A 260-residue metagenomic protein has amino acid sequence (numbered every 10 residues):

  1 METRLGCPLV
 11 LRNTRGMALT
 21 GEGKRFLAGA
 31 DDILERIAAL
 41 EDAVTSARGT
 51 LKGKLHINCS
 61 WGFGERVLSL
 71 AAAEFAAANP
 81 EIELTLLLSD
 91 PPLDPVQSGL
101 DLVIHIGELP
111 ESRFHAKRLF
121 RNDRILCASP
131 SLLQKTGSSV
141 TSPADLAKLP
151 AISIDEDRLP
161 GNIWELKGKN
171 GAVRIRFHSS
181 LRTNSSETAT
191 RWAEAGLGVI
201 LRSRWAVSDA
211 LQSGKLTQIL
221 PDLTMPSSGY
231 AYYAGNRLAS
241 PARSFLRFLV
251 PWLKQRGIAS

Functional and structural regions predicted by a protein language model:
M1, F75, F245: DNA major-groove recognition helices of helix-turn-helix
E2-L19, L216: A short LG(V/I)-centered, amphipathic sequence patch enriched for acidic residue(s) preceding the LG motif
R4, F26-R48: Alpha-helical linker/hinge and terminal dimerization helices associated with HTH transcriptional regulators
K52-S112: Central regulatory/effector-binding core of bacterial HTH transcription factors
K54-N58, V103, I152, I200 (+1 more regions): Short, well-ordered beta-strand segments
L93, Q97-G99, L109-G198, R202-S228 (+1 more regions): C-terminal regulatory
G229-S240: A bilobed periplasmic-binding-protein/Venus flytrap-type ligand-binding module shared by bacterial periplasmic
A242-Q255: Bilobed periplasmic-binding protein/Venus flytrap-like ligand-binding cleft at the lobe interface of extracytoplasmic
